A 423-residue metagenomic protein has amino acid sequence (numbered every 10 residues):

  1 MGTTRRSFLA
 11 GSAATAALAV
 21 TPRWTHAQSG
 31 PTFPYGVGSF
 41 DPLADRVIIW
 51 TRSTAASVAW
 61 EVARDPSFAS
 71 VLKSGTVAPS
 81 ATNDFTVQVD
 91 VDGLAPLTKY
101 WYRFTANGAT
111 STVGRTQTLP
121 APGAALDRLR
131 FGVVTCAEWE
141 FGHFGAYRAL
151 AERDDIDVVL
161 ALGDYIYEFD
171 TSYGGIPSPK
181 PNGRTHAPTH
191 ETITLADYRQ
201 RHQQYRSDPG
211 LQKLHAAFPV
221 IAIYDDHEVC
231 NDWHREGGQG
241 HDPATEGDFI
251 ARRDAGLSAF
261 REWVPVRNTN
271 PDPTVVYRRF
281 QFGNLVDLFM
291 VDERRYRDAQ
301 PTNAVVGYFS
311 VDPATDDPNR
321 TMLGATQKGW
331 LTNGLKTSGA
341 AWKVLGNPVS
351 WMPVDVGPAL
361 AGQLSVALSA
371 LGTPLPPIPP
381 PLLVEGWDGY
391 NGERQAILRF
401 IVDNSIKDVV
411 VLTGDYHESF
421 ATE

Functional and structural regions predicted by a protein language model:
M1-T3: Secretory targeting signals
R5-G11, A16-V20, H26-E423: Metal-dependent phosphoester/phosphodiester hydrolase catalytic core
